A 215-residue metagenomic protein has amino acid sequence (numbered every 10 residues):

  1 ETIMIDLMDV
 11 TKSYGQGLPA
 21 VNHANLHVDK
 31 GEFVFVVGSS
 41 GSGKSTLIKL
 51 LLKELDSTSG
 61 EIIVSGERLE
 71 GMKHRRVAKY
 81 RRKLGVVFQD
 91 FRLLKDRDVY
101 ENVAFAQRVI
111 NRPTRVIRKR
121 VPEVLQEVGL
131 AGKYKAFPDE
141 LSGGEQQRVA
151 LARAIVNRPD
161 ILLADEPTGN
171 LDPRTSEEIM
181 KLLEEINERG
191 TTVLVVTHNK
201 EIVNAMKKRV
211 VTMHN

Functional and structural regions predicted by a protein language model:
L52: Helix-to-loop junction immediately C-terminal to a conserved catalytic motif
G60-R68: Conserved ABC transporter NBD signature motif
R97-A104: Short coil-to-helix segment of the ABC ATPase nucleotide-binding domain corresponding to the Q-loop/switch region
F137-L141, E145-Q147: Conserved ABC ATPase signature
L151: Hydrophobic anchor residue at the start of the ABC signature
V156-D160: A short, proline-enriched helix->beta-strand linker immediately N-terminal to the Walker B motif in ABC-type P-loop
L162-D165: Catalytic Walker B motif of ABC-type/P-loop ATPase nucleotide-binding domains
